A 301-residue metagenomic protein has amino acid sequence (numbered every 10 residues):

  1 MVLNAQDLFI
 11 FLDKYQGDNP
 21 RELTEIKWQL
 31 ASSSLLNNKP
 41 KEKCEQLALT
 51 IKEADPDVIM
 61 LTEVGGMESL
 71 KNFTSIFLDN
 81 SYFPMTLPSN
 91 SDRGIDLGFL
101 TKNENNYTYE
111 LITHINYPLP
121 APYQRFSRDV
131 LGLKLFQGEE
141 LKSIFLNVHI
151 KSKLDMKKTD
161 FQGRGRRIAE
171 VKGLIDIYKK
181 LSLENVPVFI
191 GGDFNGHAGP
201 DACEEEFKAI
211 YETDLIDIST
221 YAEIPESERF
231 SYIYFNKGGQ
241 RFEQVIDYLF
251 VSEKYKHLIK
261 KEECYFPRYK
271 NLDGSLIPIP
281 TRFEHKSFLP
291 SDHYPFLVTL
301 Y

Functional and structural regions predicted by a protein language model:
M1-I76, S89-N90, E284: N-terminal, active-site-proximal structural segment of metallo-dependent hydrolase catalytic domains
L3-A5, L47-L70, L100, F145 (+3 more regions): Active-site beta-strand/loop signature of hydrolases that rely on acidic residues for catalysis
A5-L8, V64, N105, I150 (+2 more regions): Hydrophobic pocket-lining residues within nucleotide cofactor-binding pockets
K43, L47, G66-S69, D96 (+4 more regions): Stable alpha-helical elements in mature extracytoplasmic
V58-K151: Structured beta-strand-rich core segments of catalytic domains in phosphoester-bond hydrolases
E110-T113, D155-D160, D201-A202: A short secondary-structure junction signal
N147-G163: Active-site His/acidic residue clusters
D176, K180-F189, N195-Y301: Metal-dependent phosphoester-hydrolase catalytic domains
